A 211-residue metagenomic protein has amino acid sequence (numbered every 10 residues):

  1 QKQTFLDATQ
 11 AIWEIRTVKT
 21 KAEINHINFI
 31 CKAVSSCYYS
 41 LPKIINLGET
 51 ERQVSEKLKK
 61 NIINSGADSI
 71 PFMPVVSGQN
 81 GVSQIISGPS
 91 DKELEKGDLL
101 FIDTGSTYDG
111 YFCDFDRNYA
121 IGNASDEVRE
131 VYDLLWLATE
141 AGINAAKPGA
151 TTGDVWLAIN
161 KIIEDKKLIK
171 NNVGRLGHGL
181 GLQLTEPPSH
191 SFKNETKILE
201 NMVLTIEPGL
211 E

Functional and structural regions predicted by a protein language model:
Q1-E211: Active-site neighborhoods and metal-handling regions in enzymes and metal-associated proteins
